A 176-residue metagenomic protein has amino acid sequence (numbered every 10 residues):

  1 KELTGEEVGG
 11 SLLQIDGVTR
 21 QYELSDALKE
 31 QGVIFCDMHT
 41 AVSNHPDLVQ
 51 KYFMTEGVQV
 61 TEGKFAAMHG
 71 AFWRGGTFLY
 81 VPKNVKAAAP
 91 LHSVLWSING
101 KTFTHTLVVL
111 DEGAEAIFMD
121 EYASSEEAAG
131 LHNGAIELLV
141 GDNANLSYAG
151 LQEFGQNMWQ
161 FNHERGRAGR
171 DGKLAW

Functional and structural regions predicted by a protein language model:
K1-W176: Glycine-rich and polybasic anion-binding loops at the starts of cofactor/ligand-binding domains
